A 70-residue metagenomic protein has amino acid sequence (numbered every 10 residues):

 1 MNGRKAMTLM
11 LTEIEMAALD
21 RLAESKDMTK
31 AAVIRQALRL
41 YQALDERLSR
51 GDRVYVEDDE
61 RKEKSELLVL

Functional and structural regions predicted by a protein language model:
M1-L11, S65-V69: Short Lys/Arg-rich basic patches
E13-A32: Surface-exposed, Lys/Arg-rich phosphate-binding patches that contact polyanionic backbones
M28-R50: Short, basic amphipathic alpha-helical segments that act as recognition/interaction helices in nucleic-acid-binding
L44-L70: Short, positively charged interaction helices/loops
